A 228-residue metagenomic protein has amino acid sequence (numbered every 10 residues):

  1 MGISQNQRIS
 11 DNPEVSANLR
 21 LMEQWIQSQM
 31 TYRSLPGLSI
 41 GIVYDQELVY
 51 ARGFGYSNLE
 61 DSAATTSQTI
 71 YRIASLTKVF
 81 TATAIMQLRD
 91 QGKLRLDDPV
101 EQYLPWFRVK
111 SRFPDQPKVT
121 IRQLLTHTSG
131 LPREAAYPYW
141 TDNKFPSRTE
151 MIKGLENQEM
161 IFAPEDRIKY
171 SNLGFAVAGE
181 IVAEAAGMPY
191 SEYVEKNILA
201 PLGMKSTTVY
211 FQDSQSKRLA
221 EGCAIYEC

Functional and structural regions predicted by a protein language model:
M1-Q7: Bacterial Sec-dependent N-terminal signal peptides
D11, N18, M22, S34 (+7 more regions): Residue-level signature of the cytosolic catalytic core of signaling kinases
V15-I73, W106-V109, K153-E159: Short, conserved catalytic-motif segment at the N-terminal edge
L19, E23, Q27, A82 (+7 more regions): Extracytoplasmic/secreted envelope proteins and their assembly/folding machinery, especially bacterial periplasmic
I26, I40, Q46, I70-P99 (+1 more regions): Active-site SXXK
M30, R89-D90, V194: Alpha-helix C-terminal capping/helix-coil junction sites
N58, R112-C228: Short, surface-exposed loop or secondary-structure junction motifs that flank catalytic or metal-binding residues
L96-R112, P201-L202: Short, glycine/proline-biased beta-turn/loop segments that scaffold the active-site neighborhood
